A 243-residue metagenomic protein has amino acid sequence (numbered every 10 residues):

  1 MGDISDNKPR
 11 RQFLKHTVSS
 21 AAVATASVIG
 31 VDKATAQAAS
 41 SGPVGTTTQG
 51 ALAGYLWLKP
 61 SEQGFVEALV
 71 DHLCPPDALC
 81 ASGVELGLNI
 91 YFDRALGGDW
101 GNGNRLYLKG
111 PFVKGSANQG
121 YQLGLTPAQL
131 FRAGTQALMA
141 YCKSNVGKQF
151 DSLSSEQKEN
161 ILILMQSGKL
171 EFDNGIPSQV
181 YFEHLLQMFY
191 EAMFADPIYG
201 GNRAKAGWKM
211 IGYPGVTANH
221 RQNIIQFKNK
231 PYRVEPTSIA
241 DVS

Functional and structural regions predicted by a protein language model:
G2-A21: N-terminal secretory signal peptides and thylakoid transit peptides that target proteins across membranes
G2-I4, G50-L52, S61-A68, H72-P75 (+1 more regions): Mature-region segments of soluble proteins
D6-N7, Q12, V28-A68: C-terminal segment of N-terminal export signals and the immediately downstream linker at the start of the mature
A21-S27: Structured mid-domain segments that build the active-site/substrate or prosthetic-cofactor binding neighborhood
